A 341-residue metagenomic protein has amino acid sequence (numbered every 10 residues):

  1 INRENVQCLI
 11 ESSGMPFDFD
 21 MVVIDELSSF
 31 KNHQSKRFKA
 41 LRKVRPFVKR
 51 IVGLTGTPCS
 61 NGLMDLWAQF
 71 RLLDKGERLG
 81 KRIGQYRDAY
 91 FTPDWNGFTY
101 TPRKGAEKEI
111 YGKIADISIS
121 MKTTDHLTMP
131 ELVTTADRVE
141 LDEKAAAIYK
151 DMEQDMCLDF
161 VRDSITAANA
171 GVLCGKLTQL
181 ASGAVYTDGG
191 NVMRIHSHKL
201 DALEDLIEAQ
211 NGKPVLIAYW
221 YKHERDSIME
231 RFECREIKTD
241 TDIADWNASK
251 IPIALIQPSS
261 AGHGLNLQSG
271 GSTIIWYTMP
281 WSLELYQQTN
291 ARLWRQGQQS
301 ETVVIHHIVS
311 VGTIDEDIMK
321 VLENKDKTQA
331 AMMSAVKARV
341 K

Functional and structural regions predicted by a protein language model:
I1, R50-G56, A254-I256: Structural recognition of the conserved hydrophobic beta-strand(s) that form the central parallel beta-sheet of P-loop
I1-N5, E11, M15-D18, K36-K49 (+3 more regions): Inter-lobe coupling linker of SF2 helicases/translocases
D25-E26: Walker B catalytic acidic pair
S29-H33, S60-N61, S282-L283, Q296: Catalytic P-loop NTPase motifs of RecA-like helicase/translocase cores
V48-L63, R71: Conserved helicase ATPase motor motifs in RecA-like P-loop NTPase domains
D65-A68, N266-M279, V303-H307: A short beta-strand element within the Helicase C-terminal
L216-A218, H223-H263: Conserved helicase ATPase core of P-loop NTP-dependent helicases/translocases
W281-K341: A conserved SF2-helicase RecA2
